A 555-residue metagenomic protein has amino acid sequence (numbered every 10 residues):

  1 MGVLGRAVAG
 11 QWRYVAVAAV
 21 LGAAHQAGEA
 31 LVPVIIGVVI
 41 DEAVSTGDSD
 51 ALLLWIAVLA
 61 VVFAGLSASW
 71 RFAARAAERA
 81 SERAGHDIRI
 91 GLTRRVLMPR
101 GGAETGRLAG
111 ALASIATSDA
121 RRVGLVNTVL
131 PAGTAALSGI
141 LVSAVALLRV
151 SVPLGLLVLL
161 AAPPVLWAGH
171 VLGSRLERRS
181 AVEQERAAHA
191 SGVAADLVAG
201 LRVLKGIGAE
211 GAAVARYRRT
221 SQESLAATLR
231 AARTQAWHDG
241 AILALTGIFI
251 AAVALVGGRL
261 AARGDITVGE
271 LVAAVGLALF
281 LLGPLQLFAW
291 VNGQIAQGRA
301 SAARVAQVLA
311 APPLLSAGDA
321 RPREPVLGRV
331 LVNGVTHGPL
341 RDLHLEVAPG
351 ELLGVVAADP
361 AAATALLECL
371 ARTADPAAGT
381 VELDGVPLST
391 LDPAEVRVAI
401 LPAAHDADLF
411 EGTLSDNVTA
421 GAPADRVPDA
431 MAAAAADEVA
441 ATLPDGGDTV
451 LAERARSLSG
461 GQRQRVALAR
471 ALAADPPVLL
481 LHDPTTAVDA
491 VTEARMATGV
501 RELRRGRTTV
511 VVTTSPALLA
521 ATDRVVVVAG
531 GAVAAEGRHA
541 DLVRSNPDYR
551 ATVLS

Functional and structural regions predicted by a protein language model:
M1-A30, L137, A361-A365, E395: Membrane-integrated ABC transporters
A9-R13, G101, S118-N127, R178-R179 (+4 more regions): An intracellular "coupling" helix at the cytosolic face of ABC transporter transmembrane type-1 domains
A9-S69, P153: Transmembrane helix-loop-helix hairpins at lipid-water interfaces of multipass membrane proteins, especially the type-1
G10, V17-A24, P131-V182, L255-I266: Transmembrane helices of ABC transporter permease
R83-G102, L108-A113, T117, A181-E223 (+1 more regions): Short cytosolic helices in intracellular loops of multi-pass membrane proteins
L281-A310: Cytosolic ends of transmembrane helices, especially the final helix of ABC transmembrane type-1 domains
A407-V450, A471, P477, D548-A551: Conserved "ABC signature" C-loop
T498, A520-S555: C-terminal portion of ABC ATPase nucleotide-binding domains
